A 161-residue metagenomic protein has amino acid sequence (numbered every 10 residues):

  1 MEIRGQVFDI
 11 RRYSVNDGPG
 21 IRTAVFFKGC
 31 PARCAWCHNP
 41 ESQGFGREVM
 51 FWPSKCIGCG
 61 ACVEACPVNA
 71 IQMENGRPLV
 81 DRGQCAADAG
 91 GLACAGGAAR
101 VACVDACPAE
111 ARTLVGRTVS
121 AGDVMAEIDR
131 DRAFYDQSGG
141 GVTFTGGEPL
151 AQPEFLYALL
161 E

Functional and structural regions predicted by a protein language model:
M1-E48, P53-C59, V63, V68 (+1 more regions): Flexible, acidic/Gly-rich N-terminal and inter-domain linker regions that tether and position cofactor-handling modules
F45-E161: Conserved Radical SAM active-site core
